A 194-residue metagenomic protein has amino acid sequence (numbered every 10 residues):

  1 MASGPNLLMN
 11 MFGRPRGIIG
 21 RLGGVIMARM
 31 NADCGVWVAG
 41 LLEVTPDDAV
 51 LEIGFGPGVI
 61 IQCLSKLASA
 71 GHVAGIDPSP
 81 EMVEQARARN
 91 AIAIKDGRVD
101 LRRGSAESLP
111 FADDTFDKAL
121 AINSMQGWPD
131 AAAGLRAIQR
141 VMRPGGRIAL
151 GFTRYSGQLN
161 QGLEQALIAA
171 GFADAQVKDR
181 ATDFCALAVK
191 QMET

Functional and structural regions predicted by a protein language model:
M1-I19: N-terminal, positively charged/glycine-rich alpha-helical extensions of SAM-dependent methyltransferases
R29-D48: Conserved alpha-helix/loop element of class I SAM-dependent methyltransferases that forms part of the SAM/SAH-binding
A49-S108: Class I SAM-dependent methyltransferase SAM/SAH-binding core
E107-A119: A short acidic, Gly/Pro-enriched loop at the edge of an enzyme's catalytic core that lines a small-molecule cofactor
K118-D130: A short SAM/SAH-binding and catalytic strip from SAM-dependent methyltransferases
A132-P144: A short glycine-rich, Lys/Arg-flanked "PGG" loop and its adjoining helix->strand segment in the class I
G146-F152: Conserved beta-strand signature within the Rossmann-like core of class I S-adenosyl-L-methionine
D179-T194: Core SAM-dependent methyltransferase catalytic element
